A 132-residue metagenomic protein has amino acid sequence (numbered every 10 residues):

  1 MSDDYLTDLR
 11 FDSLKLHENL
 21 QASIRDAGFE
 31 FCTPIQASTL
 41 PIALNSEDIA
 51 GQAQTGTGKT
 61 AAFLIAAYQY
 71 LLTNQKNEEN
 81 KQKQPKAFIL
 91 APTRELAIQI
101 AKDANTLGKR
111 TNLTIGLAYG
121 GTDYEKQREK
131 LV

Functional and structural regions predicted by a protein language model:
M1-E47: N-terminal intrinsically disordered, low-complexity tails of helicases
M1-L14, A66-L90: Long, low-complexity, intrinsically disordered polar/charged segments
T7, E47, F63, K83 (+1 more regions): Residue-level signal for beta-strand positions within conserved beta-sheet cores that form or flank
S13, E18-A22, D26-F29, N80-V132: Conserved nucleic-acid-binding Ia/Ib motif block in the N-terminal RecA-like helicase ATPase lobe
C32-P34, P41-I42, I65-A66, P85 (+1 more regions): Proline-centered helix-kink/hinge sites
A37-I49, T60-N80, I98, K102-L107: Walker A/P-loop NTP-binding motif
A50-Q52, F88: Short hydrophobic/aromatic beta-strand immediately N-terminal to the Walker A/P-loop
A53-T57: The conserved Walker
